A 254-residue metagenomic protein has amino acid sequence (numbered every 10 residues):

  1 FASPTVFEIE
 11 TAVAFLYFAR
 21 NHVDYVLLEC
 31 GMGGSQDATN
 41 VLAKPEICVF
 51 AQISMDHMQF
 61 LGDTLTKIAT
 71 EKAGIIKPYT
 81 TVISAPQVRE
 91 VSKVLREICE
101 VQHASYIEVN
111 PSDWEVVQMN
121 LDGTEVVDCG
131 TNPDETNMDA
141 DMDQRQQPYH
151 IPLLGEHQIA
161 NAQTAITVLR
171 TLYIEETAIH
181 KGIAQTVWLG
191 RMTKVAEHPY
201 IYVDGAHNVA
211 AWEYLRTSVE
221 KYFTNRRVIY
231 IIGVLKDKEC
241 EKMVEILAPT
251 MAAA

Functional and structural regions predicted by a protein language model:
F1-A43, Q59-L61, R89-E90: ATP-dependent carboxylate-amine ligase catalytic core
A14-F15, K72, L215, V219: Generic hydrophobic alpha-helical segments
Y17, E97-I98, I246: Alpha-helical scaffold elements within enzyme catalytic domains, especially in hydrolases
H22-L28, Q36-V49, I53-M58, K67 (+2 more regions): Nucleotide phosphate-binding/pyrophosphate-handling subdomain across enzymes that bind or process nucleotide phosphates
M32-Q36, V41-A104, C240: Conserved catalytic-core segment of NTP-binding enzymes
S105-N110: A conserved beta-strand/loop element that lines the FAD pocket in flavoprotein oxidoreductases
P111-M119: A conserved short coil-to-beta-strand element within the FAD-binding core of flavoproteins
G123-M138: Short polybasic amphipathic segments
